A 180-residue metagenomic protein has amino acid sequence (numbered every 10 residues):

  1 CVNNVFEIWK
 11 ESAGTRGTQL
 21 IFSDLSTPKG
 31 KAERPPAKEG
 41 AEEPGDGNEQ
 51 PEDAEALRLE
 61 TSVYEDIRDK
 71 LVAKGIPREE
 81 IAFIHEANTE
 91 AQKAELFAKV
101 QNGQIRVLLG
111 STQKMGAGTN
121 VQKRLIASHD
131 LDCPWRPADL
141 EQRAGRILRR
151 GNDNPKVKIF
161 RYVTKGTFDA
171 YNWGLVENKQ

Functional and structural regions predicted by a protein language model:
C1-S23, E33: Conserved interdomain hinge at the start of the Helicase C-terminal
I21-F22, I84, G110-S111, D130-D132 (+1 more regions): Conserved beta-strand segments of the P-loop GTPase G domain that flank and frequently precede/overlap
D24-K29, N88-T89, K114-G116, P134-R136 (+2 more regions): Short, solvent-exposed loop/turn segments at secondary-structure junctions
L25-I84: Conserved helicase motor "Helicase C" RecA-like lobe of SF1/SF2 P-loop NTPases
A32-P35, L96, Q122, A170-L175: Short aromatic-enriched loop/helix-cap "lid" or pocket-rim segments at secondary-structure transitions that line
E65-R68, V72, P77-T112: Conserved helicase ATPase core of P-loop NTP-dependent helicases/translocases
T119-C133, V157-R161: A short beta-strand element within the Helicase C-terminal
W135-Q180: A conserved SF2-helicase RecA2
